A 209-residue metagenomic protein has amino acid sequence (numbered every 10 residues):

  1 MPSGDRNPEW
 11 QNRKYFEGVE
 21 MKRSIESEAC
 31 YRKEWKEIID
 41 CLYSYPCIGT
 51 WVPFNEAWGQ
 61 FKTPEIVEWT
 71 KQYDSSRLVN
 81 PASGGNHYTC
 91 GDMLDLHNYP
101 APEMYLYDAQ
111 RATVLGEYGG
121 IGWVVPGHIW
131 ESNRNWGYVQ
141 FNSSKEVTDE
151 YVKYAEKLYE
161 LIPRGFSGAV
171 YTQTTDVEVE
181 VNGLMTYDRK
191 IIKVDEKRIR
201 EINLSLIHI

Functional and structural regions predicted by a protein language model:
M1-K193, R198-N203: Substrate-binding/catalytic cleft of secreted carbohydrate-active enzymes, primarily glycoside hydrolases
I207-I209: Conserved small/polar residues in nucleotide/adenosyl-binding loops
